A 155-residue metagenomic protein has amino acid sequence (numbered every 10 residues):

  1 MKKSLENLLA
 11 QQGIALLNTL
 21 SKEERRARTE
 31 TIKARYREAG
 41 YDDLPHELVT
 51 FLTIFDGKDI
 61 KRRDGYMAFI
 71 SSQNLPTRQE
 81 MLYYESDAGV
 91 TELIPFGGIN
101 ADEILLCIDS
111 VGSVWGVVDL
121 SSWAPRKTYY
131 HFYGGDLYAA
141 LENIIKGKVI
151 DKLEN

Functional and structural regions predicted by a protein language model:
M1-I104, D151-L153: A surface-exposed partner-binding patch
G112-W123: Intrinsically disordered, low-complexity regulatory segments enriched in Ser/Thr/Pro and charged residues
S121-G147: Compact, glycine/acidic-enriched structural inserts
I145-N155: Terminal low-complexity interaction tails
